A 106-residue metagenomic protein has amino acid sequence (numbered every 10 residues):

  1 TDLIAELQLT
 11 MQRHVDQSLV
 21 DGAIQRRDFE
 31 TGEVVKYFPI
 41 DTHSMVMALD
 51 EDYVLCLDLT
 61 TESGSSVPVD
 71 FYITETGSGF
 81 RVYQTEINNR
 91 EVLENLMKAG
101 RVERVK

Functional and structural regions predicted by a protein language model:
T1-D2, L59-V67, A99-K106: Short, charged N-terminal helix-start/capping segments
T1-D50: N-terminal secretory signal peptides
I4-L9, G79-K106: C-terminal partner/receptor-binding element of secreted or periplasmic proteins
D21-F29, D58, P68-T74: Intrinsically disordered, low-complexity boundary segments flanking structured domains
R27, T31, V35, L55 (+3 more regions): Solvent-exposed, non-transmembrane amphipathic alpha-helical segments
D41-H43, D52-D58, P68-V69: N-terminal post-signal-peptidase region of extra-cytosolic proteins
D50-E51, G79: Short acidic/glycine-enriched loop/turn segments that link adjacent beta-strands
T60, G64-N88: A short, surface-exposed beta-strand/turn
